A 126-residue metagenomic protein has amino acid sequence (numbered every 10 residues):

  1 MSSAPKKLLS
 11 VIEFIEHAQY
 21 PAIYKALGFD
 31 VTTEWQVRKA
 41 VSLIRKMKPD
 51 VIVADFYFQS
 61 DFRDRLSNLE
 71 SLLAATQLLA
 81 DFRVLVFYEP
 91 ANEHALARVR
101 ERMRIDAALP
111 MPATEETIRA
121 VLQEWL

Functional and structural regions predicted by a protein language model:
M1-I23, R38, A74-D81, T114-L126: Non-catalytic signal-transmission and effector/linker regions of two-component phosphorelay proteins
L8-I12, T33, V84-Y88: Short, hydrophobic beta-strand segments that form beta-sheet elements in well-ordered domains
Y20-A26, S71-L72, A95-M103: Short, aromatic/basic amphipathic alpha-helical patches
L27-T32: A generic structural motif
T33-W35, F87-L126: Output/docking surface of receiver
W35-V51, S60-D61: Acidic, metal-coordinating helix/loop segments flanking the phosphotransfer/catalytic sites of two-component signaling
V53-L78, E89, E93-A95: Conserved phosphotransfer microenvironments
